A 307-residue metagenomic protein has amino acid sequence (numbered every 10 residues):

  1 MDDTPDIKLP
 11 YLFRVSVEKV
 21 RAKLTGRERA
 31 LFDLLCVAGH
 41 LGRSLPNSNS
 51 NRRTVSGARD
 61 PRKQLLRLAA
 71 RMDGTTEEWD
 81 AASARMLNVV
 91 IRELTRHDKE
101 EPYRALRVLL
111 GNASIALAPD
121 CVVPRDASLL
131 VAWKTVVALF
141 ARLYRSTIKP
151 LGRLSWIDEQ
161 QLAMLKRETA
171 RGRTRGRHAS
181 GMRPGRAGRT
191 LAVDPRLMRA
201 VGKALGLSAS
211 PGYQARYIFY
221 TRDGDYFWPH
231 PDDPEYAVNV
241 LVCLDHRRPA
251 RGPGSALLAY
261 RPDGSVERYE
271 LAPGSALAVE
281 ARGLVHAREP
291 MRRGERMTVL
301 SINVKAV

Functional and structural regions predicted by a protein language model:
D6-R62, D73-A84, I91-L207: Non-heme Fe(II)/2-oxoglutarate
R153-W156, P211-G212, A278-V279, S301: A structural signal for short, well-ordered beta-strand segments and their strand-loop junctions that often border
G206-R216: A short coil-to-beta-strand element that immediately follows conserved catalytic motifs
Y220-L284, E295-V299, A306: Catalytic core of non-heme Fe(II) oxygenases with the double-stranded beta-helix
A287-R293: Short proline/glycine-enriched turn/loop segments at secondary-structure junctions
